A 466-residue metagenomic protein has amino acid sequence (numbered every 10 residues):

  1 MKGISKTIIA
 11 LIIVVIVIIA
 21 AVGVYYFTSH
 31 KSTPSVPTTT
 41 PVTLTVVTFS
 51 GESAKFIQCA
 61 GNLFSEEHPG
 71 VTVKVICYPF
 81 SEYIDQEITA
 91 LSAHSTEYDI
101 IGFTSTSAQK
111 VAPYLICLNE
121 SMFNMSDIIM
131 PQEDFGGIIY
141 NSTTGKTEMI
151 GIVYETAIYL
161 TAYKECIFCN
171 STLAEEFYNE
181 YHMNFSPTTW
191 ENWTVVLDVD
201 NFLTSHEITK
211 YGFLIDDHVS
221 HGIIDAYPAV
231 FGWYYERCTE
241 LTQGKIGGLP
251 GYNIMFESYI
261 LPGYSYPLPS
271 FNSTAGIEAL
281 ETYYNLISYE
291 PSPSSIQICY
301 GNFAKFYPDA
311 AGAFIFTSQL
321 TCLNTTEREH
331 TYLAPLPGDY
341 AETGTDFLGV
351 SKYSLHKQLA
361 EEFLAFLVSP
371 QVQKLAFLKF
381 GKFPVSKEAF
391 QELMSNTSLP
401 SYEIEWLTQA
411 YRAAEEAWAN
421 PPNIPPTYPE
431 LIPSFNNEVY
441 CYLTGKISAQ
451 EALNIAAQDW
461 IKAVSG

Functional and structural regions predicted by a protein language model:
M1-T40: Secretory targeting signatures
K31-Q109, E175, L375, E451 (+1 more regions): Conserved N-terminal structural module of periplasmic/extracytoplasmic solute-binding proteins
V47, G61, A108, I224-G244 (+3 more regions): Extracytoplasmic/periplasmic substrate-binding proteins
E66, N141-D225, E236-P293, K352 (+3 more regions): Helix-loop-helix "hinge/cap" segment bordering the ligand-binding cleft or interdomain interface
I84-E97, I101, F168, V195-L203 (+4 more regions): Short helices/loops that flank or line small-molecule/ion binding pockets
T104-C166, T194, Y332-P335, L399-Y402: Hinge/lid segment of periplasmic solute-binding proteins
T143, T325-Q391, N420, N437 (+2 more regions): Extracytoplasmic/periplasmic substrate-recognition and gating elements
R328-T331, L378-S434, C441: Long, aromatic- and glycine/proline-rich binding clefts that accommodate carbohydrate-like moieties
